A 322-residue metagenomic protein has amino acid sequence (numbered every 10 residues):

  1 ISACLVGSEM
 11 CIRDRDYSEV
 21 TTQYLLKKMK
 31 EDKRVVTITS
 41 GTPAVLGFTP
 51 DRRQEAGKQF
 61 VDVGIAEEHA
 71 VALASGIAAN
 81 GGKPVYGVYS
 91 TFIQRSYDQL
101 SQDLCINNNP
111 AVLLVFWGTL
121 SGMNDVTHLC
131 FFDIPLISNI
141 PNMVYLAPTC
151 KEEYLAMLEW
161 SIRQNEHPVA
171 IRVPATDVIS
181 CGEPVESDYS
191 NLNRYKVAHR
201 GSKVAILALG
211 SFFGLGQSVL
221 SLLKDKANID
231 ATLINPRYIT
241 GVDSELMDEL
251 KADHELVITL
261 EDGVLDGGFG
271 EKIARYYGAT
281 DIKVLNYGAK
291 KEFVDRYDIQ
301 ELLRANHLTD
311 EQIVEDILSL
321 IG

Functional and structural regions predicted by a protein language model:
I1-G7, I12: Single conserved hydrophobic/aromatic residue that forms the stacking wall/gate of nucleotide- or nucleobase-binding
E9, E55-V61, G82-Y89, L120 (+2 more regions): Short, basic, glycine/proline-bearing loop/turn elements
S18-Y24, K30-E55, D62, E68-V71 (+3 more regions): Thiamine diphosphate
V36-I38, Q59, N80-T91, A111-L114 (+1 more regions): A short, small-residue-rich loop immediately preceding and capping a beta-strand
F60, H69-I77, G82-G87, S96 (+1 more regions): Extended, hydrophobic alpha-helical segments in both membrane/secreted and soluble proteins
L73-I77, D103, L136-I137, W160 (+1 more regions): Hydrophobic/aromatic ligand-binding patch that stacks against planar heteroaromatic rings of cofactors or nucleotides
N80-G82, N107-A111, F116-Q164, D316: Conserved thiamine diphosphate
T91-I93, P148-L155, L265-G267: Active-site glycine- and acidic-residue-rich loops that bind and position anionic ligands or nucleotide-like cofactors
